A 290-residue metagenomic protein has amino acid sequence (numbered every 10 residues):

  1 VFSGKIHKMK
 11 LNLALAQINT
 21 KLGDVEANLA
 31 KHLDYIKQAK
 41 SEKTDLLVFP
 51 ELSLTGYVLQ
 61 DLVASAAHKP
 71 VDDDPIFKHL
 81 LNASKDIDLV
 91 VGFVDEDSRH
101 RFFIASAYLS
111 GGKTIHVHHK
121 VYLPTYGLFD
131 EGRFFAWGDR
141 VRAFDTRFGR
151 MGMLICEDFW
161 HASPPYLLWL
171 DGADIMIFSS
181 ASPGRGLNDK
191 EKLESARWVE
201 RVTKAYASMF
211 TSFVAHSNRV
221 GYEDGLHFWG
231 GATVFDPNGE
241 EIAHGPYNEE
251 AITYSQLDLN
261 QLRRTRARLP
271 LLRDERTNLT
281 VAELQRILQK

Functional and structural regions predicted by a protein language model:
V1-K8: Short, Lys/Arg-enriched N-terminal segments with co-localized hydrophobic residues within the first ~10-30 amino acids
M9-L15: Extreme N-terminal starter segment of soluble prokaryotic enzymes
V25, D34-V121, S182-A205, M209-S212: Cys-nucleophile CN-hydrolase/nitrilase-fold catalytic domain and related Cys-dependent amidase chemistry that acts on
A30-T44, S163-G172: Short amphipathic alpha-helices and their capping/turn segments at secondary-structure boundaries
P70-P75, D97-R201, R268-L271: Active-site catalytic loop in hydrolytic enzyme cores
D72-V90, C156, W160-I252: CN hydrolase (nitrilase-like) catalytic-core segments centered on the catalytic cysteine and neighboring Lys/Glu
V91-F93, I104-Y108, R142, A232-V234 (+1 more regions): Short beta-strand scaffold segments in enzyme catalytic cores
R263-K290: A short C-terminal boundary segment appended to hydrolase-like catalytic domains
